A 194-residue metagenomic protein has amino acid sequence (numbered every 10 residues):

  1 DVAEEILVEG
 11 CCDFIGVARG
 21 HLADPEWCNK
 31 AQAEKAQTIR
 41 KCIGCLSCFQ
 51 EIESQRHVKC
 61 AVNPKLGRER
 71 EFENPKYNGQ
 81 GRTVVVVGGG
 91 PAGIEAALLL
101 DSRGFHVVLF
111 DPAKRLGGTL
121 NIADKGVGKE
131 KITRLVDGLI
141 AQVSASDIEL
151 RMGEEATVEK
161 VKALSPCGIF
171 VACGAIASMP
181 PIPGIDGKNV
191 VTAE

Functional and structural regions predicted by a protein language model:
D1-V87, P91, E95-S102, H106-V107 (+4 more regions): Flavin-dependent oxidoreductase catalytic cores
A3, C28, I140, V158-V161: Short amphipathic alpha-helical segments and helix-helix/interface helices
E9, V143, A163-L164: A short, aliphatic-rich alpha-helical micro-motif
E26, T119-L120, K162: Short Asp/Glu-rich motifs
C45-E53, K76, E149-E194: FAD-binding core/adjacent interface of flavoenzyme oxidoreductases
E73-R82, I122-R134, T192-E194: Short, contiguous acidic/charged loop-to-helix segments that flank catalytic cores in large enzymes
V86-G153: Beta1-alpha1 glycine-rich phosphate/pyrophosphate-binding loop at the start of Rossmann-like nucleotide-binding domains
